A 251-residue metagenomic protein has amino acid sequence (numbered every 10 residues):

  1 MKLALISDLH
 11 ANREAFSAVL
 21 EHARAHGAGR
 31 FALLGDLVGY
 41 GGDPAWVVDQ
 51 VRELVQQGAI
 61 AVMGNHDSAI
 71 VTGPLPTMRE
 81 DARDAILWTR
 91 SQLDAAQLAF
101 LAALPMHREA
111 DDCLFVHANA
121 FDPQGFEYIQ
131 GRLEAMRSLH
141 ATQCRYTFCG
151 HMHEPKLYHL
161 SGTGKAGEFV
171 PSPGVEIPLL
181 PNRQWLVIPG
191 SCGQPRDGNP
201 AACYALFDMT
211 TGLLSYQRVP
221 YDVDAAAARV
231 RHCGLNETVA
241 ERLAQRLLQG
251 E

Functional and structural regions predicted by a protein language model:
K2-H10, D112-N119, L186-G190: Active-site-proximal beta-strand elements of phosphoester/diester hydrolases
K2-I6, A11-L98: Core catalytic region of metal-dependent phosphoesterases/phosphodiesterases, especially metallo-beta-lactamase-like
H10-A15, G39-G41, H66-V71, F121-P123 (+2 more regions): Active-site environment of divalent metal-dependent phosphoester hydrolases
H26-G27, Q92-S161: His/acidic metal-ligating clusters that form di-metal
A32, I60-V62, V116, F148 (+1 more regions): Hydrophobic/aromatic beta-strand patches that form the interior of the parallel beta-sheet core in alpha/beta enzyme
A45-V47, I129-M136, E168-V170: Charged helix-capping and loop-helix junction motifs
E53-Q56, H140, L179-L180, F207: Short, conserved loop/helix-junction motifs that constitute active-site signature segments in enzyme catalytic cores
G162-E251: Acidic, His/Gly-rich catalytic cores of divalent-metal-dependent hydrolytic chemistry
